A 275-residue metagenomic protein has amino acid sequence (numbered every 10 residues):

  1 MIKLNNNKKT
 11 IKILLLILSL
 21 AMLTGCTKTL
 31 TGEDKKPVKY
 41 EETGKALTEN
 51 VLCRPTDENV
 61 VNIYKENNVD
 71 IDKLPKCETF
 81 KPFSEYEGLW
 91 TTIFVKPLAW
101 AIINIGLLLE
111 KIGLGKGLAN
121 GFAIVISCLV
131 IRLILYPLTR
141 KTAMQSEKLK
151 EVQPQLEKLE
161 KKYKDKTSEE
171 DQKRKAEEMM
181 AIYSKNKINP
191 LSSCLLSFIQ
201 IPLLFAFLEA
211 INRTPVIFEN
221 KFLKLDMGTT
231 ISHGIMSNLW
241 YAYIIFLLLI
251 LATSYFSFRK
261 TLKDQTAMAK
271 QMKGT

Functional and structural regions predicted by a protein language model:
I2-T275: Helix-loop-helix
